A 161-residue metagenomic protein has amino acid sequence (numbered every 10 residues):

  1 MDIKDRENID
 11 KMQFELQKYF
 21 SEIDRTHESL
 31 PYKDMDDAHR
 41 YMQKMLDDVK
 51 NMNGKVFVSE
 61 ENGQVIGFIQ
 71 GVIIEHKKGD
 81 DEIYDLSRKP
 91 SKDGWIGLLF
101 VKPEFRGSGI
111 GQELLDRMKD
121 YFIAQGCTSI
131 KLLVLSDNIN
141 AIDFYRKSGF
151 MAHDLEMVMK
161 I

Functional and structural regions predicted by a protein language model:
M1-D24: A short beta-loop-alpha structural element at the N-terminal edge of CoA-dependent acyl/N-acetyltransferase catalytic
K18-K44: Conserved GNAT-fold acetyl-CoA-binding loop/helix
R40-F57, H76-K78, W95: A short helix-loop-beta-strand connector motif used in the catalytic cores of GNAT acetyltransferases and, in some
V58, Q64-V72, W95, F100: Conserved beta-strand in the GNAT
I74-G94: Conserved acyl-donor/pantetheine-binding loop and adjacent beta-alpha core of acyl/acetyltransferases and related
L98-V101, G107-D120, A124, K147: Conserved acetyl-CoA-binding loop-helix of GNAT-fold acetyltransferases
R106, R117, K131-A141, V158-I161: Conserved beta-strand-loop-alpha-helix junction that forms the acyl-donor binding cleft
C127, R146-L155: Conserved acetyl-CoA-binding loop of GNAT-fold acetyltransferases
